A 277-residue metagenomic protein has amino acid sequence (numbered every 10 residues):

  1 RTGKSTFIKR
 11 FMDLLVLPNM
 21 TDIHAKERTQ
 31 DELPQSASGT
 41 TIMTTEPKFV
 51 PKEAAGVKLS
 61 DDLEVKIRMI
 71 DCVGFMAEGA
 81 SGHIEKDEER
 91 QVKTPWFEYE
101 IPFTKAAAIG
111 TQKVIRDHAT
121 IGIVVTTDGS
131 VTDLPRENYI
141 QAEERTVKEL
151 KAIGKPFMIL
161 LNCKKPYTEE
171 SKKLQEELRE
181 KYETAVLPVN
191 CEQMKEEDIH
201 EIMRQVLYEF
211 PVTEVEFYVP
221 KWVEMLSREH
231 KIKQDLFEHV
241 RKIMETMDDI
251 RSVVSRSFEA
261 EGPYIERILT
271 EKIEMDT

Functional and structural regions predicted by a protein language model:
R1-E98: Conserved G1/Walker A P-loop phosphate-binding module
R1-K4, R10-L14, I202-Y208, V215 (+1 more regions): P-loop NTP-binding site
K58-L63, V114-H118, E149-I153, E180: Conserved catalytic network of the ASCE P-loop NTPase/AAA+ motor domain
V73-A77, D128-V131, K164-Y167, E192-K195: Conserved nucleotide-binding/hydrolysis micro-motifs of P-loop NTPases
A80-V131, L150: Inter-motif core of Ras-like GTPase G domains
I123-D128, D133, I159-L161, P188-N190: Conserved beta-strand segments of the P-loop GTPase G domain that flank and frequently precede/overlap
N138-E144: Charged helix-capping and loop-helix junction motifs
R145, E149-M158, C163-R228: Canonical P-loop GTPase G-domain recognition
